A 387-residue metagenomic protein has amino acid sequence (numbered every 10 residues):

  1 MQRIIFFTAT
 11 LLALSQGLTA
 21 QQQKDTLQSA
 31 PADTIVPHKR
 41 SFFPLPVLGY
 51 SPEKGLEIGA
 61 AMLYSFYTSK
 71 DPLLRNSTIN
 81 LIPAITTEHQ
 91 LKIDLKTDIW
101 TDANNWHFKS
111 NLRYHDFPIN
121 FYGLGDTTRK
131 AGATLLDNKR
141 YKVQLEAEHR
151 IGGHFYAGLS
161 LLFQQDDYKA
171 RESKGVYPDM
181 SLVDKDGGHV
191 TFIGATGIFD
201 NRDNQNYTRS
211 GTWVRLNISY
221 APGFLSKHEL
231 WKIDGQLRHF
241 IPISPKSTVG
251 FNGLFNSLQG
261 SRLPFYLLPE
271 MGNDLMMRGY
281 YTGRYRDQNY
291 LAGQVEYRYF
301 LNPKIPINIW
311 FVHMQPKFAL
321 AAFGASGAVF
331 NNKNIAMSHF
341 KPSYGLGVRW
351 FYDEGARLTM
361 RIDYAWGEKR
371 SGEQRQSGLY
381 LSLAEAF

Functional and structural regions predicted by a protein language model:
M1-T26: Bacterial Sec-dependent N-terminal signal peptides
A30-R40, T68-N76, D102-H107, H154 (+6 more regions): Short loop/turn motifs that connect adjacent beta-strands in outer-membrane beta-barrel proteins
I35-F43, G49-H189, M271, G283-R286 (+3 more regions): Gram-negative/organellar outer-membrane beta-barrel architecture
G49, S65-Y67, D98-D102, E148-R150 (+5 more regions): Structural signature of outer-membrane beta-barrel channels/translocons
N111-R113, P118-G250, L320, G324-N332 (+1 more regions): Transmembrane beta-strand segments of outer-membrane beta-barrel domains in Gram-negative and organellar OMPs
Y177-S181, F265-M277, K333-G345: Solvent-exposed, glycine/polar-rich loop segments of beta-barrel outer-membrane systems
G194-A195, G293, L346-V348, R375-F387: Outer-membrane beta-barrel "beta-signal"
N204-F318: C-terminal outer-membrane beta-barrel translocator/porin domains of Gram-negative envelope proteins and their
